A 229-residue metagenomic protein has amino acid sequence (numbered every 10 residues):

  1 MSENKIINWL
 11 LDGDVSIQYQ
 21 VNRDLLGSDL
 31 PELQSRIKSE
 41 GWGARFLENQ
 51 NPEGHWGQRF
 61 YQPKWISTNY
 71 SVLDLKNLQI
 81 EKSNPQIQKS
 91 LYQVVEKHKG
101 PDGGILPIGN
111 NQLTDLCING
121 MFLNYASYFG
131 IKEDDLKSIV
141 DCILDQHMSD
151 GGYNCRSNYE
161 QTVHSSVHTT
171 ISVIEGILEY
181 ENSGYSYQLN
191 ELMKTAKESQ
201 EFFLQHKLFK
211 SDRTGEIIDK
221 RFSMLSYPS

Functional and structural regions predicted by a protein language model:
M1-S229: Preference for long, amphipathic alpha-helical scaffolds in soluble/luminal domains and all-alpha bundles
